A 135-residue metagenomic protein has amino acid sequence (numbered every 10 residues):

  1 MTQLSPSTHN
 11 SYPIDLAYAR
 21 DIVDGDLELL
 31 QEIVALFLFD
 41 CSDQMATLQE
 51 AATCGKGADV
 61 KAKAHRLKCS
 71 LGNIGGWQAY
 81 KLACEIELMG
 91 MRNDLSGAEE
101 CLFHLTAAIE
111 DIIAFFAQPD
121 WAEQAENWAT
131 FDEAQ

Functional and structural regions predicted by a protein language model:
M1-Q135: Two-component system phosphorelay core
